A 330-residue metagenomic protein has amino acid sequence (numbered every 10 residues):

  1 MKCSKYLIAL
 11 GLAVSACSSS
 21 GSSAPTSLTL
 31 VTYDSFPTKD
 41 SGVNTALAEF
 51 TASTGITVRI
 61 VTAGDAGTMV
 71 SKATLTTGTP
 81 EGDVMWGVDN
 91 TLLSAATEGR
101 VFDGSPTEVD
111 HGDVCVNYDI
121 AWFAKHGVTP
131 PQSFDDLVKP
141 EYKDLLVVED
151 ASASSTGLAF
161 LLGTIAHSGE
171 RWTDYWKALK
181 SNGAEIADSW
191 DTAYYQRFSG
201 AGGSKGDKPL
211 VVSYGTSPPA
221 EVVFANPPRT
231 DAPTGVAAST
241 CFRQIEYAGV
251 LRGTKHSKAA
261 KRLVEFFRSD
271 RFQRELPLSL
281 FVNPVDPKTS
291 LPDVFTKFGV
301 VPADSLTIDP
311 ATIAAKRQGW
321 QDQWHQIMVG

Functional and structural regions predicted by a protein language model:
A13-A16: C-terminal motif of bacterial Sec signal peptides marking the signal peptidase cleavage site
S18-S20: Bacterial signal peptide processing site
A24-A95: Early extracytoplasmic/lumenal segment of secretory-pathway proteins
P80-M85, G99-Y118, F134-D136, D144-A151: A structural signal for short loop-to-beta-strand junctions that line the ligand-binding cleft of periplasmic/secreted
N90-R100, E108-T129, G157-H167, R243-G249: Periplasmic solute-binding protein
D103-V109, D135-V138, V223-F242, L251-G253: Short beta-strand->loop
G163-T240: Ligand-binding pocket segment of bilobal, Venus flytrap-like solute-binding proteins
L251-T307: Mature extracytoplasmic/periplasmic domains
